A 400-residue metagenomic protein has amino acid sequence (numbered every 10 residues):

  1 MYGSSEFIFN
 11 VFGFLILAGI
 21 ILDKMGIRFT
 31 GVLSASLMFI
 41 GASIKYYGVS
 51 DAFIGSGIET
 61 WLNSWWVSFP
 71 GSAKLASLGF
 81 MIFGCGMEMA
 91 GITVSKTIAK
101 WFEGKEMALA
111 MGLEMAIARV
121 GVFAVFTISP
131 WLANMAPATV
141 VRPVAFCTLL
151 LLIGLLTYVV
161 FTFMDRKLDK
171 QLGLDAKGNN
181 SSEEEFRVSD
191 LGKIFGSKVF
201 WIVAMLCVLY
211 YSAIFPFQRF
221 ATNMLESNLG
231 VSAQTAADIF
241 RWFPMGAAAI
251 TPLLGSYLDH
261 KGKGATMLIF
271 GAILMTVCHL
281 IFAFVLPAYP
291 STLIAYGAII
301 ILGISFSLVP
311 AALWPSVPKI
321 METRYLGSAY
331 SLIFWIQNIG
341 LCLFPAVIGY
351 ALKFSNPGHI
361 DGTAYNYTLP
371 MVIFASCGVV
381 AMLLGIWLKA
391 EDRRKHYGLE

Functional and structural regions predicted by a protein language model:
S4-I20, R241-L254: Central cavity-lining transmembrane alpha-helices of secondary-active solute carriers, predominantly the Major
D23-A35, D259-I273: Cytoplasmic membrane-interface "Motif A"-like loop-to-helix N-cap segments of 12-TM Major Facilitator Superfamily
S36-S68, I273-Y289: C-terminal ends and interior cores of transmembrane alpha-helices in multi-pass membrane transporters/permeases
A73, S77-I117: Cytoplasmic helix-loop-helix junction between adjacent transmembrane helices in 12-TM secondary transporters
E114-D169: Helix-loop-helix hairpin linking two adjacent transmembrane segments in secondary transporters
V160-S189, K395-E400: Flexible cytoplasmic inter-helical loops of multi-pass small-molecule transporters
S197-T251, P310, F344-P345: Extracytoplasmic gate region of multi-pass secondary transporters
G264-L313: C-terminal transmembrane helical hairpin of 12-TM major facilitator-type secondary transporters
